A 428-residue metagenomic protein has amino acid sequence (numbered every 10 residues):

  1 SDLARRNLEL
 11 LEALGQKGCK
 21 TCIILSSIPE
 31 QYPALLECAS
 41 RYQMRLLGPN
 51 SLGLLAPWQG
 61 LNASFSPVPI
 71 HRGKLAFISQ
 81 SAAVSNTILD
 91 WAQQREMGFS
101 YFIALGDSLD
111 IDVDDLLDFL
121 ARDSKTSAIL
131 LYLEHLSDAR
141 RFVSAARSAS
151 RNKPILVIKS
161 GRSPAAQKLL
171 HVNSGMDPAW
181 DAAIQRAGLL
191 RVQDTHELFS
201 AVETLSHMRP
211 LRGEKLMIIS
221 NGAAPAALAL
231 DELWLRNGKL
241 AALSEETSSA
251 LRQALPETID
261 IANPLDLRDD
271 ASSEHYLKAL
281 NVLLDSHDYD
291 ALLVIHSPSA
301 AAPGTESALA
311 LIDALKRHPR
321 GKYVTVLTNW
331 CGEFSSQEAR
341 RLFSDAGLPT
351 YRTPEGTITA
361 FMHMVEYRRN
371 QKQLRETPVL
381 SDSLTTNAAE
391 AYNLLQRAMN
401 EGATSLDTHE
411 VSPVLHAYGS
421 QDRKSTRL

Functional and structural regions predicted by a protein language model:
S1-R423, R427: Catalytic-core regions of core metabolic enzymes, especially those transforming organic acids/acyl-group intermediates
